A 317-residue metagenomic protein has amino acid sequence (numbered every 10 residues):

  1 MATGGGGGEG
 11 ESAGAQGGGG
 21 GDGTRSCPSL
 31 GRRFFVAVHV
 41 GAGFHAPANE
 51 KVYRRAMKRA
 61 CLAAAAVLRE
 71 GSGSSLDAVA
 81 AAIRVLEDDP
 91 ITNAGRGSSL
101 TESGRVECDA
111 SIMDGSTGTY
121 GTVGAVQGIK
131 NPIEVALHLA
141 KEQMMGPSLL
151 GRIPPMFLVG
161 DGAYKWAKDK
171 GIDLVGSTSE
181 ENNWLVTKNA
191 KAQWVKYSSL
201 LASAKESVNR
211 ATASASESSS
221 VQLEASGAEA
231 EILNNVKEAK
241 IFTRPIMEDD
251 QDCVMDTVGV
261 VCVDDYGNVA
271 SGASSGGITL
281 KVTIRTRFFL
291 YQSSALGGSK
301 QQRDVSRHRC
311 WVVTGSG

Functional and structural regions predicted by a protein language model:
M1-G317: Alpha/propeptide regions of enzymes that mature by internal proteolysis
